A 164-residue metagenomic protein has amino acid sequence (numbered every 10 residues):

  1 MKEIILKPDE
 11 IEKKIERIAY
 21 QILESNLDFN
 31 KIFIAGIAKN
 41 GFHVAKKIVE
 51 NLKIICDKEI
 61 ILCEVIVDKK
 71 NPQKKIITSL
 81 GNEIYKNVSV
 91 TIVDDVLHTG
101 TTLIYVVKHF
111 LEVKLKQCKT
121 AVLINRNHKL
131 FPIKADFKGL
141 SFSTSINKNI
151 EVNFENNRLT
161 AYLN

Functional and structural regions predicted by a protein language model:
M1-N30: Active-site-facing substrate-recognition patch
I15, E50-V88, T101-I104, L130: Short, glycine/charge-rich flexible loops or terminal/linker lids adjacent to PRPP-binding catalytic cores
N26, L52, F110, K114: Active-site catalytic pocket residues across diverse enzymes, especially alpha/beta-hydrolases
D28-A38: Short glycine-rich phosphate-binding loop at a beta-alpha junction
K31, E59-I61, S89, K116-T120: Residues at the starts of beta-strands that form the adenosine-phosphate
V88-F110, L115-Q117: Internal catalytic or translocation cores that form aromatic/hydrophobic pockets or channels for amphipathic metabolites
K108-N164: PRPP-dependent phosphoribosyltransferase catalytic core
